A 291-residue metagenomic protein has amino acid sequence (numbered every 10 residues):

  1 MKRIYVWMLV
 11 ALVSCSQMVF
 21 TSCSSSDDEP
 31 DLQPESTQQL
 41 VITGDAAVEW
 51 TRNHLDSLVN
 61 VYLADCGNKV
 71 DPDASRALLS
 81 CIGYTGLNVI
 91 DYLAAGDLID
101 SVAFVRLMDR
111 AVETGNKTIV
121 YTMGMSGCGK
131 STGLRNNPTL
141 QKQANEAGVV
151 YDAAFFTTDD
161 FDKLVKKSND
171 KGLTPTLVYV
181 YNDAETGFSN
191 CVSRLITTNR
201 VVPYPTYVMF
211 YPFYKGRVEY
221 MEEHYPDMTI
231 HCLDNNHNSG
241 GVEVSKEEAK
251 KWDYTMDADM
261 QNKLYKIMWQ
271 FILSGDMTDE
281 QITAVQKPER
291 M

Functional and structural regions predicted by a protein language model:
M1-T21: Sec-dependent bacterial lipoprotein signal peptides
C15-E35: Bacterial Sec-dependent N-terminal signal peptides
D28-M291: Glycine-rich phosphate-binding loop of ATP-dependent small-molecule kinases
